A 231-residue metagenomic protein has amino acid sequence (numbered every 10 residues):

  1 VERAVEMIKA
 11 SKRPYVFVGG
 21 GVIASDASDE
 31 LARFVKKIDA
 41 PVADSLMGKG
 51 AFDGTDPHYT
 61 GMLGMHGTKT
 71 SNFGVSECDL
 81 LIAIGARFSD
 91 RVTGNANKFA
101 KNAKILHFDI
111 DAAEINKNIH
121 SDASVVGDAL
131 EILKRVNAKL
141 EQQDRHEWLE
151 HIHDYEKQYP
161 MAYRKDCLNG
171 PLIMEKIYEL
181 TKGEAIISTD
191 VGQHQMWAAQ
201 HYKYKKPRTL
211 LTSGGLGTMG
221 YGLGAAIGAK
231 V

Functional and structural regions predicted by a protein language model:
E2-P14, F34, V75-E77, K176-A185 (+1 more regions): Glycine-rich phosphate/diphosphate-binding loops that line cofactor/substrate pockets in enzymes
K12-S25, V35, P160: Glycine-rich phosphate/diphosphate-binding loops and the adjacent beta-loop-alpha structural elements that coordinate
G20-I23, G48-K49, A86-S89, G192-H194: Short glycine-rich anion-binding loops that position phosphate/pyrophosphate groups of nucleotides and phosphorylated
A24-A27, S89-G94, M196, G220-L223: Short glycine/serine/threonine-rich phosphate/pyrophosphate-binding segments that cradle anionic phosphate groups
A27-D39, A96-K101, A123-S124, H201-K206: Short, solvent-exposed amphipathic alpha-helical segments in soluble enzyme and RNA/protein-processing domains
G48-H151: Glycine-rich, acidic loop regions that bind phosphate or pyrophosphate groups
H153-K230: Active-site diphosphate/adenylate-binding microenvironment
